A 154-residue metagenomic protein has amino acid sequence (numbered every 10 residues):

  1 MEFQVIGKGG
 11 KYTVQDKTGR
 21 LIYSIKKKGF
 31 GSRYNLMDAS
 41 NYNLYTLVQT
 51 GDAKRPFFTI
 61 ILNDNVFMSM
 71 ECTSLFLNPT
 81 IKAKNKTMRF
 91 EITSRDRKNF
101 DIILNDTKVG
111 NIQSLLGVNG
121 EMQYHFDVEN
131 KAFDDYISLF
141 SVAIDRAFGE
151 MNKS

Functional and structural regions predicted by a protein language model:
M1-N78, R95-R97, K108-S154: N-terminal targeting and processing segments
K84: Beta-rich carbohydrate-recognition and catalytic domains
F90-T93: Phosphate/anion-contacting hairpin/loop surfaces
